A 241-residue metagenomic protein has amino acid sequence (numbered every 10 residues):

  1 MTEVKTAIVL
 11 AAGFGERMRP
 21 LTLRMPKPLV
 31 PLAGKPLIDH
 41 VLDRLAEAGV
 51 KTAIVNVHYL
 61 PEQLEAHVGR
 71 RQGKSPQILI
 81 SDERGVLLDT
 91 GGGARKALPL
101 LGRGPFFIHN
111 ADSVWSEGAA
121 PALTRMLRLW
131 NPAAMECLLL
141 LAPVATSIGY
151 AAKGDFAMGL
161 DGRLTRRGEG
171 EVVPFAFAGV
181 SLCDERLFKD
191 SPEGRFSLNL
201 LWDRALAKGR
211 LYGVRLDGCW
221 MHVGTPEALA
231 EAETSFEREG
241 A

Functional and structural regions predicted by a protein language model:
M1-V9, P31, K35-N110, V114-S116 (+4 more regions): Conserved N-terminal catalytic core of the sugar/cofactor nucleotidyltransferase
K5-L21: A phosphate-binding catalytic loop at a beta-strand-loop-alpha-helix junction that coordinates phosphoryl groups
A12, V57-H58, A142-P143, L216: Cofactor-binding loop segments of dinucleotide-utilizing enzymes, especially the Rossmann-like FAD- and NAD(P)+-binding
L23-K27: Short alpha-helical oligomerization interface
L29, I80-S81, C137, G213: Generic preference for hydrophobic
R70-K74, K96, R125-M126, G154-G159 (+1 more regions): Short, hinge-like loop/turn segments at secondary-structure boundaries
F106-F107, V114-P132, V144-I148, L160-A241: Catalytic-core segments of class I nucleotidyltransferases/pyrophosphorylases that form NMP-activated intermediates
C137-D155: Short beta-strand-to-loop element that shapes/binds the nucleotide-sugar donor at the catalytic cleft/hinge
